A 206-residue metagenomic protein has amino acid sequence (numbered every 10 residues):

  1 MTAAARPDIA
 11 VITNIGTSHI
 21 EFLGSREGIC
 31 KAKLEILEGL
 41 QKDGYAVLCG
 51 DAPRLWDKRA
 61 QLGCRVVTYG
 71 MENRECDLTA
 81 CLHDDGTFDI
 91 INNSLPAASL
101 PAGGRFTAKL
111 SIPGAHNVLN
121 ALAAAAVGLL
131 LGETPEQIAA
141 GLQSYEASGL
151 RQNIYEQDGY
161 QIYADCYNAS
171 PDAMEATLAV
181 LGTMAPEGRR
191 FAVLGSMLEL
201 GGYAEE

Functional and structural regions predicted by a protein language model:
M1-T2, L181: Generic structural signal for hydrophobic
T2, R6-Q161, E187-G188: Acidic, Mg2+-coordinating active-site environments of NTP-dependent enzymes
S148-L150, C166-E206: Active-site beta-alpha connecting loops in nucleotide-dependent enzymes
